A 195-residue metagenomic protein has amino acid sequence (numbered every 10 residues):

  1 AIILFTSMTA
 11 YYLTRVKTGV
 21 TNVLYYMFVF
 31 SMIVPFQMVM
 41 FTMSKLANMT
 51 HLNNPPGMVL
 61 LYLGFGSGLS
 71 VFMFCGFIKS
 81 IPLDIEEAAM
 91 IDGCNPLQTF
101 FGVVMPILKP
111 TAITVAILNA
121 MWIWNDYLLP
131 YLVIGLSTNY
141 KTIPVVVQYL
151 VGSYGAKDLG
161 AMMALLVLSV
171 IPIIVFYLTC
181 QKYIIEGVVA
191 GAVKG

Functional and structural regions predicted by a protein language model:
A1-G195: A structural signal for multi-pass alpha-helical bundles of membrane permease subunits that mediate small-molecule
